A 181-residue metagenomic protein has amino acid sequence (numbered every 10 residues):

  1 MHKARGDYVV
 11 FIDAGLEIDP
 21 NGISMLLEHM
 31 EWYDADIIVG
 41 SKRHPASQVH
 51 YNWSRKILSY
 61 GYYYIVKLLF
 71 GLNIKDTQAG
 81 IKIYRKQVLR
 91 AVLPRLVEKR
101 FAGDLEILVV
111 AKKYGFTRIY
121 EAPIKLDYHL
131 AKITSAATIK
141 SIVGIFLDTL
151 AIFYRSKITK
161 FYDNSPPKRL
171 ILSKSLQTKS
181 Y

Functional and structural regions predicted by a protein language model:
M1-K3, Y8, P20-F101, Y128-V143: Acceptor/aglycone-binding surface of glycosyltransferases and processive sugar-polymer synthases
G15-E17: A short, conserved beta-strand element in the Rossmann-like catalytic core that flanks the donor/metal-binding loop
M25, L69-G71, R95-Y181: Hydrophobic helical membrane-anchoring modules
